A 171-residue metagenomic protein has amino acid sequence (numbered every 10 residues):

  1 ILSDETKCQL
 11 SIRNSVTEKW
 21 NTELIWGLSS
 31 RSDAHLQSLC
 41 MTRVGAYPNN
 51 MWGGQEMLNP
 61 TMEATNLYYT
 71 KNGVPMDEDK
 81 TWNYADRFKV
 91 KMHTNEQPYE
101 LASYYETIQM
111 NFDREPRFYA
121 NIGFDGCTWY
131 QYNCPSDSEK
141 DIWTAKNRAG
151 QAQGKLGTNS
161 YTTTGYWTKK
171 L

Functional and structural regions predicted by a protein language model:
I1-Q153: An aromatic- and glycine-enriched ligand-binding surface/loop that stacks and positions planar moieties
A149-L171: Active-site beta-strand/loop architecture of penicillin-binding DD-peptidases
